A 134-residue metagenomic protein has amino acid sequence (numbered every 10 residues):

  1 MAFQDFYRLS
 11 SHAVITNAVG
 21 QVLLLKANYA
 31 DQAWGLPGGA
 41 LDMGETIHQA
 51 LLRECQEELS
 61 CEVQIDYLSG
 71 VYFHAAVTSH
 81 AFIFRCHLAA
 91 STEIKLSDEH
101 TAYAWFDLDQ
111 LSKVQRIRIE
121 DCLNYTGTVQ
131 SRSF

Functional and structural regions predicted by a protein language model:
M1-V22: Conserved N-terminal beta-strand and adjoining loop/helix that marks the start of the Nudix/MutT-like hydrolase domain
D5-Y7, Q32, T78-H80: Residue-level preference for beta-strand/loop junctions
I15-T16, L24, C86, W105: Conserved hydrophobic "DFG−1" position in protein kinase catalytic cores
N17, Q21-E57: Conserved Nudix-box catalytic region and its N-terminal flanking loop in Nudix hydrolases and closely related
G35, E62, W105: Short aromatic/basic micro-patch
C61-G70: A short coil-to-beta-strand element that immediately follows conserved catalytic motifs
F73-E93, A104, C122-T126: Active-site-adjacent beta-strand/loop module that shapes the phosphate/pyrophosphate-binding cleft
K95-T128, R132: NUDIX/MutT-family hydrolases
